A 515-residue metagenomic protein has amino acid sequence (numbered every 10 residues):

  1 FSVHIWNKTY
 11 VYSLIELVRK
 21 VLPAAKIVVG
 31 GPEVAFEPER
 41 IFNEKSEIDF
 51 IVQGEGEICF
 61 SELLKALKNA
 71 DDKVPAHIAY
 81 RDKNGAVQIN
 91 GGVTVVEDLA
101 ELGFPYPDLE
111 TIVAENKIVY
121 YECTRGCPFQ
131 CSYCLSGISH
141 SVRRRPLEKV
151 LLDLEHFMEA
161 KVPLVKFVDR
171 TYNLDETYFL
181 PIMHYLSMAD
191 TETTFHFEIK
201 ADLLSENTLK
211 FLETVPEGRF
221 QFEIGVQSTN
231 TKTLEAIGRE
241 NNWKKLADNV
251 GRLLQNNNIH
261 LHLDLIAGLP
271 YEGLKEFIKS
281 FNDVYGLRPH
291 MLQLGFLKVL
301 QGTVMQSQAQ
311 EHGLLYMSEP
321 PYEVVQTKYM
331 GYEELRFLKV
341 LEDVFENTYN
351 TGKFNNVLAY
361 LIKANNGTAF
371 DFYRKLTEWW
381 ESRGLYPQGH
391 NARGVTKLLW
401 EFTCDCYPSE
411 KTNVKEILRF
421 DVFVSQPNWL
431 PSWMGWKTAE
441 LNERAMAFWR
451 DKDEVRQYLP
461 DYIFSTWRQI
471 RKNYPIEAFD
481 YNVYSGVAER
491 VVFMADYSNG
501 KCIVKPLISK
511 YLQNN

Functional and structural regions predicted by a protein language model:
F1, V29, Q53, F167-D169 (+3 more regions): Conserved beta-strand positions
F1-V95: Glycine-rich beta-alpha loop elements in corrinoid/cobalamin-binding modules across cobalamin-dependent enzymes
H4-K8, E33-A35, E47, G56-C59 (+7 more regions): Short, solvent-exposed loop/turn segments at secondary-structure junctions
P23, E39, S46, T191 (+2 more regions): Proline-centered flexible-loop/turn and helix-kink motifs
A24, D343-N515: Radical SAM enzyme core and accessory elements
P75, R81-C123, R490-V492, V504 (+1 more regions): N-terminal [4Fe-4S]-dependent radical SAM core
A100, F104-I259: Radical SAM [4Fe-4S] cluster-binding motif and immediate context
E176, M188-A189, T194-L203, N207-F370: A structural motif corresponding to the C-terminal lobe/cap of the Radical SAM core domain
